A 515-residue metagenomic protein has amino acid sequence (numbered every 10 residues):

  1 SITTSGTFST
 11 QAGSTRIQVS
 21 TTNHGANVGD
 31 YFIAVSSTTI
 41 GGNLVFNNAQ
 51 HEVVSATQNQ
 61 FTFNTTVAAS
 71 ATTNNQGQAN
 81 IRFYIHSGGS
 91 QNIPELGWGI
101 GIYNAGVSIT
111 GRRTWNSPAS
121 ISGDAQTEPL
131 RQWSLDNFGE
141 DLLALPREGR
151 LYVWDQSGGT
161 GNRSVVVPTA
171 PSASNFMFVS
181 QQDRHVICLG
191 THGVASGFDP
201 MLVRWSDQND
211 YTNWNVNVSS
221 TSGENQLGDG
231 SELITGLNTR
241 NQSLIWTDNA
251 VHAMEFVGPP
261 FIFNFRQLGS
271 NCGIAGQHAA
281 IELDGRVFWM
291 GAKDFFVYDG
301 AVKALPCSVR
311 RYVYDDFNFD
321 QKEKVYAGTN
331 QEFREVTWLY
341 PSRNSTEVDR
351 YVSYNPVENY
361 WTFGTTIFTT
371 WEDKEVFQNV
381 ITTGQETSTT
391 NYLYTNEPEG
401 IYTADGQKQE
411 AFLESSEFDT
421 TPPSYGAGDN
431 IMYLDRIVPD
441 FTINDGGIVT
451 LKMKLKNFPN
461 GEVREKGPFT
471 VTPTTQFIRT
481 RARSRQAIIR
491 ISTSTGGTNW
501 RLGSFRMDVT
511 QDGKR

Functional and structural regions predicted by a protein language model:
S1-R131, G159-V166: Small/polar beta-strand repeat architecture
T3-A12, H51-A56, Q132-D136, F176-V179 (+4 more regions): Short, exposed beta-strand/loop patches in secreted or surface proteins that constitute
S20, T66, S70, V203-S206 (+4 more regions): Short linear Ser/Thr-Pro motifs
I93, W98-A105, W115, D124-T127 (+3 more regions): Beta-sheet repeat architectures centered on beta-propellers
P94, L151-W154, G193-N217, Y351-P356 (+1 more regions): Short beta-strand segments and strand-loop junctions that repeat across beta-rich extracellular domains
R113-E128, T160-V325: Beta-propeller and closely related beta-pinwheel folds
E140-W154: Hydrophobic or amphipathic alpha-helical targeting/insertion segments
L143-L145, C188, L244-I245, F288-M290 (+2 more regions): Conserved beta-strand element within WD40/beta-propeller blades
